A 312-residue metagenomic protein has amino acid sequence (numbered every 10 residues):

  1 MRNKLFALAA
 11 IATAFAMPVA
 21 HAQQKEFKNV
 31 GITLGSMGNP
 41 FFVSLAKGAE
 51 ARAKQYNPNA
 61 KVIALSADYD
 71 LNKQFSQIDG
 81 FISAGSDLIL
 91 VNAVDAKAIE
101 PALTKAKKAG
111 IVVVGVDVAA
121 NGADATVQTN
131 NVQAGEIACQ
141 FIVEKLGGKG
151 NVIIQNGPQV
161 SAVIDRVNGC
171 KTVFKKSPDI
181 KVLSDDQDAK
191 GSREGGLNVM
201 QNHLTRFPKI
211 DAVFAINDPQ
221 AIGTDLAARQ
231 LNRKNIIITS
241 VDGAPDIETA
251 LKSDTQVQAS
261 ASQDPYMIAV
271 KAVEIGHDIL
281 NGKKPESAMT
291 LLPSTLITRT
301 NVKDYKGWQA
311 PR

Functional and structural regions predicted by a protein language model:
M1-H21: Gram-negative bacterial Sec-dependent N-terminal signal peptides
R2, H21-R312: A residue-level marker of the well-folded mature domains of exported/periplasmic proteins
